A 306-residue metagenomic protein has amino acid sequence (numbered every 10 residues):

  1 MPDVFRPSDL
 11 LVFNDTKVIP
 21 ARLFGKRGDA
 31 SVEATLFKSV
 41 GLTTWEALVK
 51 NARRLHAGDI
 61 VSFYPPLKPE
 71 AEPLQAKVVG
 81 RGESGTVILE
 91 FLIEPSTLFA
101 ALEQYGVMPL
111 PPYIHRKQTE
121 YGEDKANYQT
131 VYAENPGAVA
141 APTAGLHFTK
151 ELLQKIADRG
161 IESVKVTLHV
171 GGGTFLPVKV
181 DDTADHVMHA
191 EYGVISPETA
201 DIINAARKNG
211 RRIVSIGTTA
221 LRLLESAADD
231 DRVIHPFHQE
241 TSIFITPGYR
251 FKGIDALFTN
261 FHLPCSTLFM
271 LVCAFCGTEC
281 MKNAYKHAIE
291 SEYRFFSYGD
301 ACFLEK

Functional and structural regions predicted by a protein language model:
M1-K306: Surface-exposed, charge/polar-rich loops and edge strands
